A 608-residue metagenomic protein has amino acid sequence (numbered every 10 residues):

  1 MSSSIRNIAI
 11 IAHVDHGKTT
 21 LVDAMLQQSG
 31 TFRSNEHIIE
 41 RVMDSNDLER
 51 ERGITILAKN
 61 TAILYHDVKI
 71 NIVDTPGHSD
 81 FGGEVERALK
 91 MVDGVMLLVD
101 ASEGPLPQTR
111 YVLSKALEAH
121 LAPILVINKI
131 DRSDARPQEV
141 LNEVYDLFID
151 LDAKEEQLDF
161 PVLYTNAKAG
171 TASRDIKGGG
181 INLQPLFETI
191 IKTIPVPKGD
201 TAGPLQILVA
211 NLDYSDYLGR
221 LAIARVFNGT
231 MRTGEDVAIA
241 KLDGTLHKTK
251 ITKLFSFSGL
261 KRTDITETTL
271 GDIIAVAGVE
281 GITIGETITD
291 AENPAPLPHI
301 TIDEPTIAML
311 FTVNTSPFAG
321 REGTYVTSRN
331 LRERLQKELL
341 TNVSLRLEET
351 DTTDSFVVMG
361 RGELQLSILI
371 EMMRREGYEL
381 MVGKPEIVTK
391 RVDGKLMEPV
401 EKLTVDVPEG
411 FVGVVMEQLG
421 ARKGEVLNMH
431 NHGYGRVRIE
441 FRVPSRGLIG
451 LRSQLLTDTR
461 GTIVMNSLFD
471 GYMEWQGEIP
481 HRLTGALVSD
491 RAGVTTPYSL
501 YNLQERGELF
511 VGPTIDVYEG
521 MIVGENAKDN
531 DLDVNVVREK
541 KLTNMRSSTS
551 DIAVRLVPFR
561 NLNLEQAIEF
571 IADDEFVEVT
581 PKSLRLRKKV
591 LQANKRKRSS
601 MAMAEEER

Functional and structural regions predicted by a protein language model:
M1-R608: Structural and coupling elements of P-loop NTPases
